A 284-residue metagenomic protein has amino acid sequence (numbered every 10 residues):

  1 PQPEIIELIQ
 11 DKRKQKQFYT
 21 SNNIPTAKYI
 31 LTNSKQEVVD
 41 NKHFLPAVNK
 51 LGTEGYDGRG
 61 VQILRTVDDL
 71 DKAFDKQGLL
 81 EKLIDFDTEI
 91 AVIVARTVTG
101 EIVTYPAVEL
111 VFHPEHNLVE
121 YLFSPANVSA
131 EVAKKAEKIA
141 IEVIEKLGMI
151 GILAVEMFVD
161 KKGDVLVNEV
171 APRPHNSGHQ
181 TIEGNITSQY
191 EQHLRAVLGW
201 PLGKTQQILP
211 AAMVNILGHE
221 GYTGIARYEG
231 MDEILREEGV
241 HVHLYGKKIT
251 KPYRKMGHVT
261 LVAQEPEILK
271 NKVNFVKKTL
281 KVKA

Functional and structural regions predicted by a protein language model:
I6-A91, A95-V143, K277: Active-site nucleotide/adenylate-binding loops and adjacent lid/helix of ATP-dependent enzymes
K28, P46-N49, G78-E81, L153-A154 (+2 more regions): A short linear hydrophobic-aromatic micro-motif
H43-F44, D160-L166, Y253-K255: A short, glycine/Asx- and small/polar-enriched loop/turn that sits immediately N-terminal to a beta-strand
R96-E101, D160-G163, A263-E265: Short acidic-glycine loop/turn motifs at beta-strand connectors
V103-P106, L153, V165-E169: Protein kinase-like catalytic core scaffold
H116-A126, E169-I182: Short, flexible active-site loops
K135-V155, K161, A171-T223: Active-site "cap" helix and flanking loop/linker of ATP-utilizing ligase/carboxylase catalytic domains
R195-A284: Peripheral (often C-terminal) accessory segments that flank ATP-dependent C-N-forming ligase machineries
